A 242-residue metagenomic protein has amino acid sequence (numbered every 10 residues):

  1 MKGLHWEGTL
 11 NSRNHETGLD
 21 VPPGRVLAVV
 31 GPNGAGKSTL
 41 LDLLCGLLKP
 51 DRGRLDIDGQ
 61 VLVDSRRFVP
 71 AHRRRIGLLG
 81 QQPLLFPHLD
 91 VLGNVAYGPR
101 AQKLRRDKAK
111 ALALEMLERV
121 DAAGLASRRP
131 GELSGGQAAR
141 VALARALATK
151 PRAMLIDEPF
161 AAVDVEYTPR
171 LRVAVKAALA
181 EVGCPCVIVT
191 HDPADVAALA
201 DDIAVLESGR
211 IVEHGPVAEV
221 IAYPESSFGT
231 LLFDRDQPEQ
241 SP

Functional and structural regions predicted by a protein language model:
C45: Helix-to-loop junction immediately C-terminal to a conserved catalytic motif
L62-G77, A101, R106, V220-P224: ABC ATPase NBD coupling module
D64, D107-L125, K176-A177: Conserved ABC ATPase "signature" region
R129-L133, Q137: Conserved ABC ATPase signature
A148-R152: A short, proline-enriched helix->beta-strand linker immediately N-terminal to the Walker B motif in ABC-type P-loop
S208-G209: Conserved ABC ATPase "signature" C-loop
H214-G215: ABC ATPase "signature
